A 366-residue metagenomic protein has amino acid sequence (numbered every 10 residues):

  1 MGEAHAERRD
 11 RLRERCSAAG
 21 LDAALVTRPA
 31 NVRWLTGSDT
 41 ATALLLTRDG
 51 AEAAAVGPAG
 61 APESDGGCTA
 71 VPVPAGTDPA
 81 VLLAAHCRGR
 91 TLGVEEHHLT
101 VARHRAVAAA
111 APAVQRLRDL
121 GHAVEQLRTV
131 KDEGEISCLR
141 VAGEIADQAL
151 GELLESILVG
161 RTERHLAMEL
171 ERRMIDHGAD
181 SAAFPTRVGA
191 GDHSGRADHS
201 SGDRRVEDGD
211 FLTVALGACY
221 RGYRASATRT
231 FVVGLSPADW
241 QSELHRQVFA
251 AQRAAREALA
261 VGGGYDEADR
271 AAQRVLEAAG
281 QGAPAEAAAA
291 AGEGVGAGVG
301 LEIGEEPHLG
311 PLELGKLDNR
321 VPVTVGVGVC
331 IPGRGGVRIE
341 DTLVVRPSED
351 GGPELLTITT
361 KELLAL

Functional and structural regions predicted by a protein language model:
M1-L366: Active-site neighborhoods and metal-handling regions in enzymes and metal-associated proteins
